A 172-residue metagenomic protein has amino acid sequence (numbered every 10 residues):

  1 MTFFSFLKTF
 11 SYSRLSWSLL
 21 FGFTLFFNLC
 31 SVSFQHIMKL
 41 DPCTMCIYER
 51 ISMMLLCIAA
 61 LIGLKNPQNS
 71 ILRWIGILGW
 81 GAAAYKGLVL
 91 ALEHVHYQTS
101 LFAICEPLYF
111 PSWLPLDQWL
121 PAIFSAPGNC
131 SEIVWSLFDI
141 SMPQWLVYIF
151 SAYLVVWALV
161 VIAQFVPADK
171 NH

Functional and structural regions predicted by a protein language model:
M1-F10: Short, Lys/Arg-rich, polar N-terminal cytosolic tail immediately upstream of the first transmembrane signal-anchor
S11-F21, Q68-L88, V155: Interfacial segments of alpha-helical transmembrane regions
G22-D41, A60-G63: Immediate flanking context of iron-sulfur cluster ligation sites
L29-Q35, Y85-L101: C-terminal TM-helix exit segments that contain a strictly Trp-centered aromatic cap at the helix terminus
L40-R50, G76, C105-P107: Non-cytosolic membrane-interface motifs at loop->transmembrane helix junctions
M53-G63, L146-V160: Hydrophobic cores of alpha-helical transmembrane segments in multi-pass inner/ER membrane proteins, independent
Q98-P143: Extracytosolic (periplasmic/ER-lumenal) interhelical loops and adjacent juxtamembrane/interface segments of multi-pass
V160-H172: Membrane-interface capping segments at transmembrane-helix boundaries
